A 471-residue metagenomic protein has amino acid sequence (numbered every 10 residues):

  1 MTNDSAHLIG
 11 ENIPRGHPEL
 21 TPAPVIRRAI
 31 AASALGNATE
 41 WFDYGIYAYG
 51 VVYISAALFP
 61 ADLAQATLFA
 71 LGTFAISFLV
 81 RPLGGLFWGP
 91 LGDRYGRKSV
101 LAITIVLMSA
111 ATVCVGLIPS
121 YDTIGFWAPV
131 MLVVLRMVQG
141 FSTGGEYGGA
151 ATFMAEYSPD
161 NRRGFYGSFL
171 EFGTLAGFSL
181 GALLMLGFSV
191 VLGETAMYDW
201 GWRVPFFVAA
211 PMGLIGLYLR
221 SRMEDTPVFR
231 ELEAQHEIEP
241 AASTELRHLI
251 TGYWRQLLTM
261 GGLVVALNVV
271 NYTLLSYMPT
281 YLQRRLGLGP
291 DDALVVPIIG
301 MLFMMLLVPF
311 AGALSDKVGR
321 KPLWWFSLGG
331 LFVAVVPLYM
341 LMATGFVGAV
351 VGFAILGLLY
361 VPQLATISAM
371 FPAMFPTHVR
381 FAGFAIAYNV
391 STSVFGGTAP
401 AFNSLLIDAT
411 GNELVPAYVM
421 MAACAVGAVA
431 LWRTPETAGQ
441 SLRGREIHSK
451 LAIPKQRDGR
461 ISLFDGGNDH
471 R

Functional and structural regions predicted by a protein language model:
A48, W254-M304, G396-P400: Extracytoplasmic gate region of multi-pass secondary transporters
V51-L83: Extracellular/periplasmic helix-loop-helix junction of adjacent transmembrane segments in MFS-like secondary
L71-P90, S109-A111, I298-A311: Central cavity-lining transmembrane alpha-helices of secondary-active solute carriers, predominantly the Major
R94-I105, K317-L328: Cytoplasmic membrane-interface "Motif A"-like loop-to-helix N-cap segments of 12-TM Major Facilitator Superfamily
V106-G125, G329-T344: C-terminal ends and interior cores of transmembrane alpha-helices in multi-pass membrane transporters/permeases
F165-S189, M212, Y388-A399: Glycine-rich segments within core transmembrane alpha-helices of 12-TM secondary carriers
G216-M223, A422-H448: Multi-pass alpha-helical transporter architecture, strongest for 12-TM Major Facilitator/SLC carriers used
K321-I367: C-terminal transmembrane helical hairpin of 12-TM major facilitator-type secondary transporters
